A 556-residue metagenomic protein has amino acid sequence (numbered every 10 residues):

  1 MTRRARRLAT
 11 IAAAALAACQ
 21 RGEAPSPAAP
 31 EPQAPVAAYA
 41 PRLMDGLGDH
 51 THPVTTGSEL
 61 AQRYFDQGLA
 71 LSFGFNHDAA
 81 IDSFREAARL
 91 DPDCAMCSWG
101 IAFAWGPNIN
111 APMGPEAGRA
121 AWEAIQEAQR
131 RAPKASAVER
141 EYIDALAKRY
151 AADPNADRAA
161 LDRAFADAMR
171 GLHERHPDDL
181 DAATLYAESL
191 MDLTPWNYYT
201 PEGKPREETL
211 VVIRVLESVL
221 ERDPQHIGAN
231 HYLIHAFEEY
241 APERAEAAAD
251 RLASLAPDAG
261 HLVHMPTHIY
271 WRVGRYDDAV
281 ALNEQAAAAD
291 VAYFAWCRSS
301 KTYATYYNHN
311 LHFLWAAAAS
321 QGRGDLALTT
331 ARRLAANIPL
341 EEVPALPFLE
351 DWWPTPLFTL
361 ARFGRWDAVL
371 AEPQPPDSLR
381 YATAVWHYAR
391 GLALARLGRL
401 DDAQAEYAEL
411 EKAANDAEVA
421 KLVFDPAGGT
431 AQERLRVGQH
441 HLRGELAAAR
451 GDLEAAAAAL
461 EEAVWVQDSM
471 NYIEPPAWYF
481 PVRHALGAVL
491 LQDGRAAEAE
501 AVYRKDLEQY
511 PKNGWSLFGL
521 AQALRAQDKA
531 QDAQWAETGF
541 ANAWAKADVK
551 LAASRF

Functional and structural regions predicted by a protein language model:
L16-A18: C-terminal motif of bacterial Sec signal peptides marking the signal peptidase cleavage site
E59-D66, D93-W105, K134-P154, D178-Y199 (+8 more regions): Amphipathic alpha-helical repeat scaffolds of TPR domains
F65, W99-G100, T184, H231-Y232 (+11 more regions): Alpha-solenoid helical repeat scaffolds
L71, W105, K148, L190 (+8 more regions): Residue at a conserved register position within TPR or TPR-like alpha-solenoid repeats
G74, N108, L193, E239-Y240 (+7 more regions): Structural motif corresponding to the intra-repeat A-B loop/turn of tetratricopeptide repeats
R89, H173-R175, L220-R222, R251-D258 (+9 more regions): Solenoid-like repeat scaffolds
A95, A102, G106, E116-P133 (+7 more regions): TPR/TPR-like (Sel1-like) alpha-helical repeat modules
